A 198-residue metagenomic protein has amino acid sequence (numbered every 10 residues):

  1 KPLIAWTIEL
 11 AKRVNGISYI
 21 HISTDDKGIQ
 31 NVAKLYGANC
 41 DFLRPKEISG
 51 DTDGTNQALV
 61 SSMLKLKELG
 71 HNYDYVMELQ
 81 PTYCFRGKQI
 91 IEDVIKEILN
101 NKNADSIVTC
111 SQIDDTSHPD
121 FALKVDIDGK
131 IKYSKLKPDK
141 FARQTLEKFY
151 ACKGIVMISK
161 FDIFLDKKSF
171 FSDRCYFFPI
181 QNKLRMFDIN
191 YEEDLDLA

Functional and structural regions predicted by a protein language model:
K1-S23: N-terminal glycine-rich phosphate-binding loop and ensuing alpha1 helix
I17, H71-Y73, N101-D105: Short, high-confidence coil segments that cap the C-terminus of an alpha-helix and link into the following beta-strand
I22, E78, F187: Conserved SAM-binding loop
D25-G28, I163: Short, polar loop motifs at secondary-structure junctions
K27-M77, R86, E92-D93: Short phosphate-binding loop-to-helix
Q57, C84-R174, F178-Q181: Conserved core of the sugar-phosphate nucleotidyltransferase
P179-A198: C-terminal and late-domain segments of enzyme folds
